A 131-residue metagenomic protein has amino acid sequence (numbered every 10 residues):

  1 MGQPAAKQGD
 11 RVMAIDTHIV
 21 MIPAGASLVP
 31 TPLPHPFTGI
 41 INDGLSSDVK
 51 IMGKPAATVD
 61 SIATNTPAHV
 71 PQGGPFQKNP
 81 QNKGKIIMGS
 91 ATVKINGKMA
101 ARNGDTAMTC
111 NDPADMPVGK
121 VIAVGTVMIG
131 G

Functional and structural regions predicted by a protein language model:
M1-G131: Intrinsically disordered, low-complexity proline/glycine-rich segments
